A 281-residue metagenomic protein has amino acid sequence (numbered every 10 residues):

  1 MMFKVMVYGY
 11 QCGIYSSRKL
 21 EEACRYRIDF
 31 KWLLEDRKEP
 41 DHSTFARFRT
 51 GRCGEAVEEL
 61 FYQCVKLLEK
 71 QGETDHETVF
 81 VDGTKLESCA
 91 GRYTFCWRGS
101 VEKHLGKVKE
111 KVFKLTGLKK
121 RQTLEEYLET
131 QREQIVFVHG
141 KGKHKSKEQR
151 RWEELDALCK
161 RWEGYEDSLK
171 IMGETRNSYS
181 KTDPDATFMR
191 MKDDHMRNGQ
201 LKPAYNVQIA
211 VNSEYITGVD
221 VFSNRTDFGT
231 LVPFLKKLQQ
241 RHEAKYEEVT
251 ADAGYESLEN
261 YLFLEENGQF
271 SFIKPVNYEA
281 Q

Functional and structural regions predicted by a protein language model:
M1-V7: Basic, short loop/linker segments at the boundary and entry of helix-turn-helix/winged-helix-like folds
V7-Y8, K66: Surface-exposed charged/polar residues within alpha-helices that form helix-capping/stabilizing sites and interaction
G9, L34, D220: Generic anion/oxyanion-binding catalytic loop in active/binding sites
G13-R25, K38-Q281: Anion-binding and metal-coordination hotspots
K31-R37: Short amphipathic helix-turn modules centered on a small-residue break
